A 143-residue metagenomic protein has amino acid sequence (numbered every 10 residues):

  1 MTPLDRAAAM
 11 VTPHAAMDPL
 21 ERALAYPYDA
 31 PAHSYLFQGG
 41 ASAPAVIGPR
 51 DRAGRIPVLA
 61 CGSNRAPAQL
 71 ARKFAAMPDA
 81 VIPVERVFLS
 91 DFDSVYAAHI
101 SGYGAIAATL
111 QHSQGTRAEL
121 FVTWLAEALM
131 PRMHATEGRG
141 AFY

Functional and structural regions predicted by a protein language model:
M1-Y143: Glycine-aromatic micro-motifs
